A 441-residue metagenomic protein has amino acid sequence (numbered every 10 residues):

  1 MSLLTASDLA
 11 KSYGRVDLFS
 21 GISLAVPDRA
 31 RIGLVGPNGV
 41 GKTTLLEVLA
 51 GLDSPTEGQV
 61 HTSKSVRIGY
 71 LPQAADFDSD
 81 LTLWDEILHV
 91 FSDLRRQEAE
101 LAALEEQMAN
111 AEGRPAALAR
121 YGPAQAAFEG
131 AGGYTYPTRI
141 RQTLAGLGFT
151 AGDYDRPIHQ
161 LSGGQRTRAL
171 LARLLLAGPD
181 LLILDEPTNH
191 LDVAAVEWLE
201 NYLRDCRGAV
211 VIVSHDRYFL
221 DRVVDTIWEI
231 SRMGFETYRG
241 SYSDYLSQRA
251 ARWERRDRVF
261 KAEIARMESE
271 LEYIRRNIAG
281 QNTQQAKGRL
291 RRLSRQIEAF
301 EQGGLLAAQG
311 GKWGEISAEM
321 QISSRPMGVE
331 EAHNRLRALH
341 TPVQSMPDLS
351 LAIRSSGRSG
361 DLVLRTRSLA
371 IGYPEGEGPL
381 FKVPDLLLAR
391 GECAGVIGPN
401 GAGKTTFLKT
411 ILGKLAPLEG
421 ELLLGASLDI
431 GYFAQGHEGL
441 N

Functional and structural regions predicted by a protein language model:
M1-A262, A332, S345-N441: ABC ATP-binding cassette signature C-motif
L101, M108, F128, T135 (+6 more regions): Leucine-rich amphipathic alpha-helices with coiled-coil/heptad-repeat character
P123, R141-H159, G163, R276 (+3 more regions): Charge-rich, acidic-biased intrinsically disordered regions
L174-L176, T188, R292-Q302: Short flexible/disordered coil segments
Q248-Y273, N277, T283-F300, L336: Intracellular alpha-helical coupling/juxtamembrane segments of multi-pass membrane proteins
G303-R365: Amphipathic heptad-repeat alpha-helical coiled-coil/stalk segments that mediate oligomerization, filament/stalk
